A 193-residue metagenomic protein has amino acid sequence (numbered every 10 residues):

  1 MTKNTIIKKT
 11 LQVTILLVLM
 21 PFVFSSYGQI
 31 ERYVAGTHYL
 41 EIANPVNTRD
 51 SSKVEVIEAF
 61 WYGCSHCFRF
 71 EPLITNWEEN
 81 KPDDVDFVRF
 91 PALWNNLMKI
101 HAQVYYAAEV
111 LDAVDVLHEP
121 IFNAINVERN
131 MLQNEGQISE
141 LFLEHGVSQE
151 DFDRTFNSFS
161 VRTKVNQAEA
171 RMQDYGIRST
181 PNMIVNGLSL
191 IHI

Functional and structural regions predicted by a protein language model:
T2-N96, E169, Q173: Extracytoplasmic thiol/disulfide redox context detector
I57, Y62, R69-L141: Structural alpha/beta surface segment adjacent to cysteine/selenocysteine redox centers across thiol/disulfide enzymes
N123-A124, E150-T155: Short glycine/proline- and acidic residue-enriched helix-loop micro-motifs that form flexible lids or anion-recognition
F156-R178: Thioredoxin-like thiol-disulfide oxidoreductase module
M183: Gly/Thr-rich phosphate-binding loop signature of adenosyl cofactor/nucleotide-binding cores
N186-G187: Short strand-turn-strand beta-turns centered on an Asx-Gly dipeptide
I191-I193: Conserved small/polar residues in nucleotide/adenosyl-binding loops
